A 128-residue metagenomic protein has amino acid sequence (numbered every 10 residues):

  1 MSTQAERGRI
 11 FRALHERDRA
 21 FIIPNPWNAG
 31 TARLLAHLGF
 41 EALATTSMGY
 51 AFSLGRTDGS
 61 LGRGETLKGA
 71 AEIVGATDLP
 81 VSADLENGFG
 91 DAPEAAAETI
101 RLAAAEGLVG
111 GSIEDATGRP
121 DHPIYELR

Functional and structural regions predicted by a protein language model:
M1-N25, A29-H37: N-terminal amphipathic alpha-helix/helix-capping segment at the start of soluble metabolic enzymes
E6-A13, R17, R56-A83, E106 (+1 more regions): Alpha-helix-loop-beta-strand connector modules within alpha/beta enzyme cores
F21-I23, E41-A42, P80-S82, G110-S112: Structural preference for beta-strand elements that scaffold enzyme active sites
P24-W27, L79-P93: Glycine-rich beta-to-alpha transition loops that act as phosphate-gripper elements at the mouths of alpha/beta enzyme
A29-T46, G107: Catalytic domains of carbohydrate-active enzymes, especially glycoside hydrolases
T31-L34, F89-L102: Catalytic cores of alpha/beta
A42-L67, N87-P93, G111-R128: Glycine-rich, proline-tolerant flexible connector loops at the mouths of alpha/beta enzymes
A103-E106, G111: Flexible glycine-/small-residue-enriched beta->alpha junction loops that bind anionic phosphate/pyrophosphate groups
